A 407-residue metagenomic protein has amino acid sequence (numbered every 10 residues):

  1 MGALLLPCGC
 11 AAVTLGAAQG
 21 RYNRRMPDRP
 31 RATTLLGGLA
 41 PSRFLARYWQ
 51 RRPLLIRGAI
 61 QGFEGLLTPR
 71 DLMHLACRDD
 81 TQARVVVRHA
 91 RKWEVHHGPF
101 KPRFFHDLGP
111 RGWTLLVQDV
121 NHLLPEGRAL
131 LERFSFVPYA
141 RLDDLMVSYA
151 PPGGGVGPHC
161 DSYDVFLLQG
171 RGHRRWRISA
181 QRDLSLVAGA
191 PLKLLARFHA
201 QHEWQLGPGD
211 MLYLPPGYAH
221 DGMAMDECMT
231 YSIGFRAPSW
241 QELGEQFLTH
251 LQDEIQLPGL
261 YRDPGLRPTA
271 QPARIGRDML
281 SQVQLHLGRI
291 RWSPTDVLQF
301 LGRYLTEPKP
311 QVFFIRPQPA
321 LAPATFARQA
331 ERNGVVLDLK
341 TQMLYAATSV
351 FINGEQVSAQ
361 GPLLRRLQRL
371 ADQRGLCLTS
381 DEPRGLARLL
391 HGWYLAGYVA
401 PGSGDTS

Functional and structural regions predicted by a protein language model:
L4-L6: Short polybasic linear motifs
C8-C10: Cysteine-centered motifs
A18, Y22-H96, T348-D405: N-terminal auxiliary "cap/dimerization" subdomain that precedes the catalytic jelly-roll/cupin core of mononuclear
P27-R47, I60-D210, Y218-L260, G265: Active-site region of the double-stranded beta-helix
L248-P323: C-terminal amphipathic alpha-helical segment
R289-R369, H391, G402-S407: Acidic, low-complexity/disordered tracts enriched in E/D and polar residues
